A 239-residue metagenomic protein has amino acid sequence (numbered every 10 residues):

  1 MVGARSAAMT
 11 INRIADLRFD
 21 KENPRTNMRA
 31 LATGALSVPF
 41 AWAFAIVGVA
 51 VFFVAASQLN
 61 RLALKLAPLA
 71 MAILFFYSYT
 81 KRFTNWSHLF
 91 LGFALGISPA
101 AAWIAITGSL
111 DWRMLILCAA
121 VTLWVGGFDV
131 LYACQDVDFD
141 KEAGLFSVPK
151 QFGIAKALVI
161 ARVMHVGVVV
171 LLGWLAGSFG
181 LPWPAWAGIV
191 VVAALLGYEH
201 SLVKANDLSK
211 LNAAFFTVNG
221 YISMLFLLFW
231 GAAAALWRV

Functional and structural regions predicted by a protein language model:
M1, A7, T26-L117, G197-K204 (+2 more regions): Intramembrane alpha-helical segments
M1, L17-A67, E142-A187, F229: Multi-pass membrane catalytic core of lipid/isoprenoid biosynthesis enzymes
G3-F19: Juxtamembrane transmembrane-helix boundary signature
A4, A8, V51-F52, W124 (+4 more regions): Alpha-helical transmembrane segments of multipass membrane proteins
A8, N12, F128, A194-G197: Alpha-helical transmembrane segments of polytopic integral membrane proteins, especially the permease/helical cores
L17-D20, K81-N85, I106, V137 (+4 more regions): Perimembrane helix-loop junctions in membrane proteins
L62-L74, H88-A143, Q151-A176, L181 (+1 more regions): Functional transmembrane core segments of multi-pass inner-membrane proteins
G177-V239: Extended hydrophobic alpha-helices typical of membrane-associated regions
